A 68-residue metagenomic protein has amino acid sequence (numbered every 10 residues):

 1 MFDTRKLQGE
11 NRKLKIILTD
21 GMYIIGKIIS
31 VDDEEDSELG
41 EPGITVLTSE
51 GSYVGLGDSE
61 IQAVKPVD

Functional and structural regions predicted by a protein language model:
M1-D68: Conserved RNA-binding domains used in RNP assembly and mRNA/RNA metabolism
